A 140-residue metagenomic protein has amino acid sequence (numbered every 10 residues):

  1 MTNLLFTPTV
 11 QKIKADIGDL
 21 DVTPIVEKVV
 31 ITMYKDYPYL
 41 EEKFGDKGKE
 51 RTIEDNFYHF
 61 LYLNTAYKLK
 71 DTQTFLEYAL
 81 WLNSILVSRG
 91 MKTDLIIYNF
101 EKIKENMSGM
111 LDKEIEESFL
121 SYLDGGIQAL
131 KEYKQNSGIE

Functional and structural regions predicted by a protein language model:
M1-W81, V87-M91, I96-E101, S108-E140: Core of compact, soluble alpha-helical bundle domains
